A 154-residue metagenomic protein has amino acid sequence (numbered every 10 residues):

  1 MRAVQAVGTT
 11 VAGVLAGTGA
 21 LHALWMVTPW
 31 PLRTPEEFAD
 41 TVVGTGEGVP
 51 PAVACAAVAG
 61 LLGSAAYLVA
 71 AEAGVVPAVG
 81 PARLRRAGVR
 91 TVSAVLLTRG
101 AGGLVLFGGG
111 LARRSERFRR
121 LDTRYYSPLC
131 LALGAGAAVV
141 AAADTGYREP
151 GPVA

Functional and structural regions predicted by a protein language model:
M1-A154: Short amphipathic, positively biased membrane-proximal segments that drive organelle/inner-membrane targeting
